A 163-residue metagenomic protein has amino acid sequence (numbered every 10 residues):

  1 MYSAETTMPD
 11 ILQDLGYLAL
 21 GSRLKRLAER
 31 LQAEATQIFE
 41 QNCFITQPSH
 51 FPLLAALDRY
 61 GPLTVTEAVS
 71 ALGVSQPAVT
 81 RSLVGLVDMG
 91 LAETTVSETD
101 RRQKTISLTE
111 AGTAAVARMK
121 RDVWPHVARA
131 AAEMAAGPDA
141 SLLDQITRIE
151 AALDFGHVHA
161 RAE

Functional and structural regions predicted by a protein language model:
M1-I45, E163: N-terminal leader segment of winged-helix/HTH proteins
M1-Q13, A136-E163: C-terminal regulatory/oligomerization modules of transcriptional regulators
T6, V84-D144: Charged, amphipathic alpha-helical coiled-coil/dimerization segments
G16, L20, S49-H50, A111 (+1 more regions): N-terminal positioning helix adjacent to the helix-turn-helix/winged-helix DNA-binding module
L18-G21, K25, E29, G73 (+2 more regions): Short amphipathic alpha-helical segments with heptad-repeat character
L31-I38, L72, A115-M134, P138 (+1 more regions): Alpha-helical linker/hinge and terminal dimerization helices associated with HTH transcriptional regulators
A33-P77: N-terminal helix-turn-helix DNA-binding core of bacterial DNA-binding proteins
